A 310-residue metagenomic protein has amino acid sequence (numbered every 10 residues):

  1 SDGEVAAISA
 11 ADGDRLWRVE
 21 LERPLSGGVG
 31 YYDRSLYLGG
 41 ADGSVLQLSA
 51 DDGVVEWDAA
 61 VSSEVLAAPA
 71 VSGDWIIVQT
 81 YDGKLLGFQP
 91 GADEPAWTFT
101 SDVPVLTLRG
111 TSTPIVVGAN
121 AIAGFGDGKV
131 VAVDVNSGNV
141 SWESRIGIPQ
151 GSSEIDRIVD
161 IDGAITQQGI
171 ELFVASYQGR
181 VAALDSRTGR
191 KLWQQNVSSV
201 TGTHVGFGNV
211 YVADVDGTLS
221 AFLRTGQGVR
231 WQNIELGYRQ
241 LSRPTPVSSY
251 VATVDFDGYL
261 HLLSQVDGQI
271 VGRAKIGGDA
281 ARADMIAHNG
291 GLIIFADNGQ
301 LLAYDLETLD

Functional and structural regions predicted by a protein language model:
S1, G40-A41, T80-Y81, F125-G126 (+4 more regions): Structural signature of WD-repeat beta-propellers
A6, L46, L86, V131 (+4 more regions): WD40 beta-propeller blade core
S9-D12, S49-D52, Q89-D93, V135-G138 (+4 more regions): Short loop/turn segments that connect beta-strands within beta-propeller blades
D14, G43-S44, V54, D58 (+3 more regions): Tandem repeat domain/solenoid detector
L16-Y32, V55-S72, P95-G118, E143-Q167 (+4 more regions): Extracytoplasmic beta-rich repeat domains
N209-R224, G228-L262: Loop/turn-rich, solvent-exposed surfaces of beta-rich toroidal or solenoidal domains
D214, L236, D255-G258, L263-D310: Hydrophilic extracytoplasmic domains
